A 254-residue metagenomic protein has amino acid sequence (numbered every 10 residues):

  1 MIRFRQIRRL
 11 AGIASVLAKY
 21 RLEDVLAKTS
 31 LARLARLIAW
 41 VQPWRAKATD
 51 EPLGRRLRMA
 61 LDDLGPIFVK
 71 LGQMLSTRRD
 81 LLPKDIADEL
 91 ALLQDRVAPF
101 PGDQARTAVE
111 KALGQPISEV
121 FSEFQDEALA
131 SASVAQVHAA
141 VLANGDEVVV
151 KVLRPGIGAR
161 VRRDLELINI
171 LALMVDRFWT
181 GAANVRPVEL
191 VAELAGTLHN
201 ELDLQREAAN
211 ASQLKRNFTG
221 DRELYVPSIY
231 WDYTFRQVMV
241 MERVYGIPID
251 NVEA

Functional and structural regions predicted by a protein language model:
M1-Q136, N144, R160-P187: N-terminal accessory/targeting segments that precede structured cores
G72, V137, V150, E207 (+1 more regions): Residue-level signature of catalytic and energy-coupling elements of molecular machines, predominantly ATP/GTP-dependent
A91-A98, E110, G158-R163, L173-A254: ATP-dependent phospho-/nucleotidyl transfer catalytic cores
A128-A130, V141, Y230-D232: Well-ordered beta-strand positions
Q136, K151, Y225-S228: Residues located in well-ordered beta-strands
H138-L142, E242-Y245: Short beta-strand elements
A139, D146-R154: Glycine-rich ATP phosphate-binding loop
